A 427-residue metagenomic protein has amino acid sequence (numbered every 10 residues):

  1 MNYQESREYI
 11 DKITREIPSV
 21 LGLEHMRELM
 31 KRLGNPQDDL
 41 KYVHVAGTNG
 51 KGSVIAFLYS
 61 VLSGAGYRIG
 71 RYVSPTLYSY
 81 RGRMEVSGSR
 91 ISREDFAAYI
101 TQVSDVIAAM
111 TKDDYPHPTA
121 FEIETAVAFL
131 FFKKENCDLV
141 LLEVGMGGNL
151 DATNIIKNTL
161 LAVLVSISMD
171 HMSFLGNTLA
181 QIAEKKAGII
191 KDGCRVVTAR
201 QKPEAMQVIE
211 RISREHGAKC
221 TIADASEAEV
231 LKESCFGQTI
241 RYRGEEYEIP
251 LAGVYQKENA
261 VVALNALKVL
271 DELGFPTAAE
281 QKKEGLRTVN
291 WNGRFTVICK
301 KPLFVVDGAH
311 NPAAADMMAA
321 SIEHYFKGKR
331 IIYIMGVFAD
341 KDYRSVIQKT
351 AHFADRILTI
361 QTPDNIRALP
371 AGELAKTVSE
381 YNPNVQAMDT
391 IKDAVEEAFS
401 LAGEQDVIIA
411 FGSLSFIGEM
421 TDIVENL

Functional and structural regions predicted by a protein language model:
M1-G47, S53-Y67, Y72, A108-P116: Short functional linear segments
E28-M30, N35-D38, G64-K157: ATP-dependent carboxylate-amine ligase catalytic core
D39, L139-L142, L150-V163, I167-H171 (+2 more regions): Nucleotide phosphate-binding/pyrophosphate-handling subdomain across enzymes that bind or process nucleotide phosphates
V73, A199-R200, I212-S234, P250-V254 (+6 more regions): Beta-strand->loop->alpha-helix junctions that form or flank phosphate-binding loops in nucleotide-handling enzymes
M110-D113, E135-L139, E143, T159-E246 (+2 more regions): Acidic, Mg2+-coordinating active-site environments of NTP-dependent enzymes
E135-D138, G328, G403-Q405: Short, high-confidence coil segments that cap the C-terminus of an alpha-helix and link into the following beta-strand
K202-T221, F236, L303-F304, P312 (+1 more regions): C-terminal helical cap/extension that packs against the catalytic core of soluble nucleotide-cofactor enzymes
S413: Active-site-proximal loop/hinge segments that shape catalytic or ion-binding/gating pockets
